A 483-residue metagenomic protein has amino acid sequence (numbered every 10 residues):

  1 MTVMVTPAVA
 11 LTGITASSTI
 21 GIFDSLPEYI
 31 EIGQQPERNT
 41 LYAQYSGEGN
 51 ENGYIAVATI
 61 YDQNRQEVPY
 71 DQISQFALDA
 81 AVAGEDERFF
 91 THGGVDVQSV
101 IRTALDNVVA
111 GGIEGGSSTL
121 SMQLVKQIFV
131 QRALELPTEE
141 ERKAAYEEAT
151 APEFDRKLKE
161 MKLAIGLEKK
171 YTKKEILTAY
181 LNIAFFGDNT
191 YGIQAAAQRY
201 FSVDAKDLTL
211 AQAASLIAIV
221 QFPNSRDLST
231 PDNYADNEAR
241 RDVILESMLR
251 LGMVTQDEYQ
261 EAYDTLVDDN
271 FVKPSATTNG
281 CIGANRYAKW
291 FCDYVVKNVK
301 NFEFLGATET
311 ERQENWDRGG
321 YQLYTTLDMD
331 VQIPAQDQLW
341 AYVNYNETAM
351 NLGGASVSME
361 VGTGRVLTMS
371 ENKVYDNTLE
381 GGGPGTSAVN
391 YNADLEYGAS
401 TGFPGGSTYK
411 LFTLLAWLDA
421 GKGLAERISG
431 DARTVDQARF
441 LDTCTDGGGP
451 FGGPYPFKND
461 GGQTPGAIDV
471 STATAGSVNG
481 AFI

Functional and structural regions predicted by a protein language model:
M1-W340, N344-Y345: Juxtamembrane regions of bacterial inner-membrane/periplasmic proteins, predominantly the peptidoglycan biogenesis
T40, E48-Q66, A195-R199, V220 (+5 more regions): Short pre-catalytic segments that frame enzyme active sites
M161, N479-I483: A small/polar active-site loop signature that marks catalytic segments
L216, T413-W417, F482: Buried hydrophobic packing segments
